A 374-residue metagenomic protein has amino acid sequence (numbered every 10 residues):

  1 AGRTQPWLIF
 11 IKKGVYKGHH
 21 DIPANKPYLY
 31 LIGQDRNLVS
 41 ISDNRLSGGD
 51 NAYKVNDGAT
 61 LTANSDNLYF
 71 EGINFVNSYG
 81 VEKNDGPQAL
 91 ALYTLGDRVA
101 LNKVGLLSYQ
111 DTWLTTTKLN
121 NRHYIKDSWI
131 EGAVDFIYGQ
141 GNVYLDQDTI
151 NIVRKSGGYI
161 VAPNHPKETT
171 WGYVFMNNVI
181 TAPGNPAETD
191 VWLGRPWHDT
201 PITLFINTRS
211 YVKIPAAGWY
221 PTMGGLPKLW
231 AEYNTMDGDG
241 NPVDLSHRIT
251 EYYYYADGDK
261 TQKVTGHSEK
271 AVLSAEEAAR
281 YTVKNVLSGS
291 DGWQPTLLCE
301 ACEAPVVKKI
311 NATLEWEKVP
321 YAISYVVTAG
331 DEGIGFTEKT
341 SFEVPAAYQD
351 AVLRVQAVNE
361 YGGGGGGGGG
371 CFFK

Functional and structural regions predicted by a protein language model:
G2-T313, E317-V326, E332-G363: Sequence-level preference for short, compositionally simple segments enriched in small aliphatic or small polar residues
G367-K374: C-terminal cell-surface addressing/anchoring modules of secreted/extracellular proteins
